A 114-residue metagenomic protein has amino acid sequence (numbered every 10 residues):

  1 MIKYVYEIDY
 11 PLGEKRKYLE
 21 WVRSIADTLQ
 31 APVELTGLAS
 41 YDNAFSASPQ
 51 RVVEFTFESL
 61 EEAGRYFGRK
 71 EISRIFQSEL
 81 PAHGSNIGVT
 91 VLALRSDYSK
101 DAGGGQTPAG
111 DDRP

Functional and structural regions predicted by a protein language model:
M1-D9: Active-site-flanking beta-strand signature of metal-NTP-handling nucleotidyl enzymes and homologous cyclase-like
D9, E54-T56: Short hydrophobic/aromatic beta-strand micro-patches that form the beta-sheet surface supporting nucleotide- or nucleic
D9-E20: Short, surface-exposed ligand-recognition loops at beta-strand->loop->(often short) alpha-helix junctions that present
E20-R23, R74: Well-ordered, non-membrane alpha-helical segments in soluble/globular domains
A26-E54: Short, glycine- and small/hydrophobic-rich beta-strand elements in well-ordered beta-sheets
Q30-G37, T56-L92, P114: An amphipathic, aromatic/His-enriched active-site/gating alpha helix that lines ligand/cofactor pockets
A47-S48, A63-R65, S99-D101: Short catalytic/ligand-binding loop motif for oxyanion handling, primarily in non-cytosolic enzymes, centered on
L92-R113: Short, low-order "capping/linker" segments at domain edges
